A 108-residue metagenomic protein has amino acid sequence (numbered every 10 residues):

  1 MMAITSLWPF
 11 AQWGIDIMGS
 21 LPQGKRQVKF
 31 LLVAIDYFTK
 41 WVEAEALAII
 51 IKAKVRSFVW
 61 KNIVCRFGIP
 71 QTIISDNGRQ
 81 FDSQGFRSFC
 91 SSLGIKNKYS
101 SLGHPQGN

Functional and structural regions predicted by a protein language model:
M1-N108: Retroviral integrase
